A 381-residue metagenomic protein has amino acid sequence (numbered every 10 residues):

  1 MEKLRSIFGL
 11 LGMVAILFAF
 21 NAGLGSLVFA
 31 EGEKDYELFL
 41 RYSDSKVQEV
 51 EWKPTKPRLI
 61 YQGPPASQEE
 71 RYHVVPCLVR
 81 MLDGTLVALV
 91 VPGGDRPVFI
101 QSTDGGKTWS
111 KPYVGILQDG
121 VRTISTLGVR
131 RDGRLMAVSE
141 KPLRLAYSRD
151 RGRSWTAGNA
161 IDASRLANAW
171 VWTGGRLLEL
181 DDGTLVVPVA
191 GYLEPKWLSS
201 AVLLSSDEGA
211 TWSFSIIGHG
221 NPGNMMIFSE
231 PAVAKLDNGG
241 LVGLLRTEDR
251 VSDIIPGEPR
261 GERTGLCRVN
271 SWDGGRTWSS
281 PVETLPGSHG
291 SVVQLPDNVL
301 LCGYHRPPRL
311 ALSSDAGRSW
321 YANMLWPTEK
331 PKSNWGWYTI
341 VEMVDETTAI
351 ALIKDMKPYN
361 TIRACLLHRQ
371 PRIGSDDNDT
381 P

Functional and structural regions predicted by a protein language model:
M1-F8: N-terminal secretory signal peptides that target proteins for export/translocation
L10-G23: Bacterial N-terminal signal peptides
L27-P381: Asp-box/BNR beta-propeller blade signature and adjacent active/binding-site loops in extracellular glycan-interacting
